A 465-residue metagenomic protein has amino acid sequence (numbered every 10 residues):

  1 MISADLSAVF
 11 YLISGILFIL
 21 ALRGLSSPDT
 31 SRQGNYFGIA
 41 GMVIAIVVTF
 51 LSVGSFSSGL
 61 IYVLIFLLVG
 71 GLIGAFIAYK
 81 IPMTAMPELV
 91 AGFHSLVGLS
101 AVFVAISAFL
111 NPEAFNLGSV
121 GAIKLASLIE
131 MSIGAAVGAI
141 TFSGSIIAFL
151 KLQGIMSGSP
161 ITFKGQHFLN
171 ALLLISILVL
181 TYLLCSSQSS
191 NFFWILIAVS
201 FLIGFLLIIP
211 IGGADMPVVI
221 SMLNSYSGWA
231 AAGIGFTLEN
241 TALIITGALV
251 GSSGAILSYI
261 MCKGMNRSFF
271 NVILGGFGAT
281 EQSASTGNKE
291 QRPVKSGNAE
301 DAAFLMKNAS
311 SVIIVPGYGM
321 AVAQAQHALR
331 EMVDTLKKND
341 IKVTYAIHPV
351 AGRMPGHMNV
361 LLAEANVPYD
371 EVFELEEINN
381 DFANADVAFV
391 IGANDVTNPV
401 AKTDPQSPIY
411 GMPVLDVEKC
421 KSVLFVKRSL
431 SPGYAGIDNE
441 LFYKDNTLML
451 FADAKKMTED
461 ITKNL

Functional and structural regions predicted by a protein language model:
I2-G15, S52-L72, S127-F142, Q188-V199: Structural signature of hydrophobic alpha-helical transmembrane segments
L17-T30, G71-V90, S145-P160, I203-M216 (+1 more regions): C-terminal ends of transmembrane helices
R32-G41, V63-L64, A85-V97, P160-L172 (+1 more regions): Cytoplasmic-side transmembrane-helix entry/capping segments in multi-pass membrane proteins
T49-L64, F76-P87, V102-V120, S187: Transmembrane alpha-helix boundary signature
G54, S107-G121, C185-N191, V218 (+1 more regions): Transmembrane helix-loop junctions at the membrane interface of multipass transporters and ion channels
G212, S227-F270: Mobile "lid/hinge" segments at catalytic clefts and subdomain interfaces of large enzymes
L249-A309: Membrane-interfacial segments at transmembrane helix termini in multi-pass membrane proteins
E290-L465: Structured cytosolic domains appended to multi-pass membrane proteins
